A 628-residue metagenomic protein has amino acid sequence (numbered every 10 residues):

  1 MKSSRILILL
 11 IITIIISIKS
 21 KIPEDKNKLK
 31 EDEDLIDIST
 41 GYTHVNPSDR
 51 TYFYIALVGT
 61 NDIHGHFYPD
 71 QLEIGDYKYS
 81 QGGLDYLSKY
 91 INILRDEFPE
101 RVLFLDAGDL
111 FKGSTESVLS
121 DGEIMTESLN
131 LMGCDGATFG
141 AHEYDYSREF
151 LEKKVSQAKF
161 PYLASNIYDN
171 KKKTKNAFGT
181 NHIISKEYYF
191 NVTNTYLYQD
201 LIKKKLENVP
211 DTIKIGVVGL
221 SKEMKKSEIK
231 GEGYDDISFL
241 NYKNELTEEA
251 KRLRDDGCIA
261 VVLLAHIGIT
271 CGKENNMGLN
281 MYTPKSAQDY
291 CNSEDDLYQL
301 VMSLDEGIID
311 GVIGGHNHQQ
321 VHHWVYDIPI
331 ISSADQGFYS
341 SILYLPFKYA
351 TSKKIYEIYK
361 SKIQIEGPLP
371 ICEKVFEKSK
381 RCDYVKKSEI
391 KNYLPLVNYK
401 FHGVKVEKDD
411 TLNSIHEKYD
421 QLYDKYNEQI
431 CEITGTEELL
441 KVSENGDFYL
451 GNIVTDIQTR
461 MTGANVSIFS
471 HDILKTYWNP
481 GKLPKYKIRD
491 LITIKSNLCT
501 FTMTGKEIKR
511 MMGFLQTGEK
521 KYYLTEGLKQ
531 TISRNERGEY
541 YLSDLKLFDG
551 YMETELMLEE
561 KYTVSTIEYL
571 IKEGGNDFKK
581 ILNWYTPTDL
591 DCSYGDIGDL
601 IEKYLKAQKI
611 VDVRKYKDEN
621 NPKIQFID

Functional and structural regions predicted by a protein language model:
S4-S17: Cleavable N-terminal signal peptides of Sec/SRP-targeted secreted and luminal proteins
R5-I8, L297, L412, F578: Short amphipathic alpha-helical segments that mediate assembly, nucleic-acid/protein binding, or membrane association
I15, T115, S128, I473-W478: Compositionally biased, low-hydrophobicity segments enriched in charged and small polar residues
S17-E24: Bacterial Sec-dependent signal peptides at the C-terminal "C-region" and cleavage site
D25-P368, E373, N445, Y449-I457 (+2 more regions): Acidic, metal/ion-coordinating pockets
L29-D96, Y196, D200, E228-K243 (+2 more regions): Catalytic centers of hydrolytic enzymes
